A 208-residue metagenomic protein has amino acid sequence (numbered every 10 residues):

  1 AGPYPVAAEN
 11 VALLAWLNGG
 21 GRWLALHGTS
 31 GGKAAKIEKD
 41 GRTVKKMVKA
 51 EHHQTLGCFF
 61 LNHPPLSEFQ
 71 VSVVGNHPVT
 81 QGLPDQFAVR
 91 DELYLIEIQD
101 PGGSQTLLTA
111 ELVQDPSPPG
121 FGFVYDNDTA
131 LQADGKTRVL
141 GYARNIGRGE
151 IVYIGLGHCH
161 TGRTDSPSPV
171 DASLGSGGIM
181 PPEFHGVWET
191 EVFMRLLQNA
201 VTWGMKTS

Functional and structural regions predicted by a protein language model:
A1-G2, G19, L26-T29, A110-L112 (+1 more regions): Active-site-proximal beta-strand/loop segments in catalytic clefts of secreted hydrolases
A1-V6, H185-V187: The substrate-binding groove and active-site-proximal loops of carbohydrate-active enzymes, especially glycoside
P3-Q86: A glycine-rich, often tryptophan-bearing local segment used as a flexible ligand/cofactor-contacting loop or short
L17-G20, K46, E92-L95, G102-S104 (+3 more regions): Short, surface-exposed linear patches
G31-A34, Q114, C159, S208: Surface-exposed, flexible loop/turn segments at secondary-structure boundaries
K36-K39, P118-F121, T164-P167: Short aromatic-enriched loop/helix-cap "lid" or pocket-rim segments at secondary-structure transitions that line
C58-C159: Catalytic beta-strand/loop cores that center a nucleophilic Ser/Cys/Thr and support acyl-enzyme chemistry
V124-G141, N145-S208: Extracellular ligand-binding/catalytic regions of CAZymes and related secreted enzymes and adhesion modules
